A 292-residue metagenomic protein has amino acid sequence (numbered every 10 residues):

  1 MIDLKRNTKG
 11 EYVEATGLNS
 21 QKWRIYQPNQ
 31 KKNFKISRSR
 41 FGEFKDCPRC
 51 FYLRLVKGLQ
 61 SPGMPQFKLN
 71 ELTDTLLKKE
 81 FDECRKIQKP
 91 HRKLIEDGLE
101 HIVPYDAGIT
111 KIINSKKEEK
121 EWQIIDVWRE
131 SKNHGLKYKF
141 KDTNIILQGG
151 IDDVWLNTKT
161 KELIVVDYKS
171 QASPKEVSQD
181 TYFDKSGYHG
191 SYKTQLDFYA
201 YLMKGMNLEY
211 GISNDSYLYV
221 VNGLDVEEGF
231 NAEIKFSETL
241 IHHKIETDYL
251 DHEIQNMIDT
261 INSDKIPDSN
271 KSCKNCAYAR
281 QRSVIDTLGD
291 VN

Functional and structural regions predicted by a protein language model:
M1-K159, L288: Metal-dependent nuclease catalytic cores that hydrolyze phosphodiester bonds in DNA/RNA, characterized by
I2-N19, Q27-N29, I36, L202-N292: Metal-dependent nuclease catalytic regions and adjoining charged, substrate-binding loops involved in nucleic-acid end
Q30-K32, S61, S173-D180, H252-I258: Short amphipathic alpha-helical segments and their helix-coil junctions
Y52-L53, Q60-P62, A172-E176, L224-E228 (+1 more regions): Short catalytic/ligand-binding loop motif for oxyanion handling, primarily in non-cytosolic enzymes, centered on
M64, S186-G190, S272-C276: Serine-centered coil/turn micro-motif
E80-E83, F198, L202, N256: Amphipathic alpha-helical segments that form well-ordered structural scaffolds and often line/cohere around active
E130-H252: Mg2+/Mn2+-dependent nuclease catalytic core
